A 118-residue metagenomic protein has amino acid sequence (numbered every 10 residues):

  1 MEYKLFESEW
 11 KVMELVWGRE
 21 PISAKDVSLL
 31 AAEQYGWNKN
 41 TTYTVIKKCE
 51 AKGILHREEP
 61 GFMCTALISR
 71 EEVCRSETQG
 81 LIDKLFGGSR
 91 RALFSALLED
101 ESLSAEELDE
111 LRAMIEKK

Functional and structural regions predicted by a protein language model:
Y3-S8, P60-Q79: Short, cationic-aromatic polyanion-contact patches
L5-S8, P21, G87: Short helix-coil-helix linker/hinge
E7-L15, A92: Pre-recognition alpha-helix immediately N-terminal to the DNA-recognition helix within helix-turn-helix or winged-helix
V16-E20: Short helix-to-turn junction characteristic of helix-turn-helix DNA-binding domains, especially the helix
P21-A31: Short acidic, hydrophobic short linear motifs in intrinsically disordered regions
I46-E50: Basic amphipathic alpha-helical segments that dock to polyanions
G53: Glycine-centered, phosphate/nucleic-acid-interacting loop/turn motifs that mediate DNA/RNA or nucleotide
S76-K117: Amphipathic alpha-helical dimerization/coiled-coil segments that flank or bridge DNA-binding/regulatory modules
